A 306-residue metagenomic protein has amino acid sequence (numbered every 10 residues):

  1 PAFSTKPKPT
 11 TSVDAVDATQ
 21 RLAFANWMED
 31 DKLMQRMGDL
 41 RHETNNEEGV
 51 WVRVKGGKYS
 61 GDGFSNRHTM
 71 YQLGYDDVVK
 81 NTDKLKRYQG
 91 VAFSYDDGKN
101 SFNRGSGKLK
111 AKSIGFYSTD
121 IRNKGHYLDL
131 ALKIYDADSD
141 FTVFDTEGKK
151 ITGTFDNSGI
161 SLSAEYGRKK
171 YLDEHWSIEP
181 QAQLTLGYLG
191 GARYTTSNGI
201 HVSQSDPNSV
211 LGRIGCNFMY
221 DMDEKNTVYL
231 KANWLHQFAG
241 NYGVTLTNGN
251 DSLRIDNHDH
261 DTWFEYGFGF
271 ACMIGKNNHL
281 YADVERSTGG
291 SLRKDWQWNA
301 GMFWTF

Functional and structural regions predicted by a protein language model:
P1-F3, W304: Intrinsically disordered, low-complexity segments of exported/surface proteins
S4-D173, I178, V284-E285, G290: Outer membrane beta-barrel translocator domains of Type V secretion systems
V13-V16, N103-G107, D138-D156, G190-V210 (+1 more regions): Solvent-exposed, glycine/polar-rich loop segments of beta-barrel outer-membrane systems
G56-G57, Y95-G98, T185-G187, N233-H236: Short, internal active-site loops enriched in acidic
L73-D77, F116-D120, L132, L162-R168 (+5 more regions): Residues on the lipid-exposed face of transmembrane beta-strands in outer-membrane beta-barrel proteins
N81, L172, V202-F306: Outer membrane beta-barrel transmembrane domains
I178, Q183-L189: Solvent-exposed flexible segments
